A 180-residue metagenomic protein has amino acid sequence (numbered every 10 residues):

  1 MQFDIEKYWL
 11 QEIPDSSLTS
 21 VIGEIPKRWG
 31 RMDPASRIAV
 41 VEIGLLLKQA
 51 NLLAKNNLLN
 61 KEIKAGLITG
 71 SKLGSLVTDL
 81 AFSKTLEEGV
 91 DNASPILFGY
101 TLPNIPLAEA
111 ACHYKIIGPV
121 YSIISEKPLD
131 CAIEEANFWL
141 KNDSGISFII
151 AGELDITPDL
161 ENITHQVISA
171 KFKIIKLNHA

Functional and structural regions predicted by a protein language model:
M1-A180: Conserved "HGTGT" condensation-loop signature of ketosynthase/thiolase-family condensing enzymes that catalyze
